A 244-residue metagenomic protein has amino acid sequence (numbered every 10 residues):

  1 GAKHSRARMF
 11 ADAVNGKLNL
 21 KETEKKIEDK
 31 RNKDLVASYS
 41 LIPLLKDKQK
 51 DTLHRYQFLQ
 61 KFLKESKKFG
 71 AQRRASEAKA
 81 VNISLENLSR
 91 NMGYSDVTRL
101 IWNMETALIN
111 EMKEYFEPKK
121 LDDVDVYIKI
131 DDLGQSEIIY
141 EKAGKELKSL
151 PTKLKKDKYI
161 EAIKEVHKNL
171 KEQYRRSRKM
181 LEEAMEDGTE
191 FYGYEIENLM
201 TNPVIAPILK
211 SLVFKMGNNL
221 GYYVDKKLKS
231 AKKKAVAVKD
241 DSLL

Functional and structural regions predicted by a protein language model:
G1-Q49, L53-L244: Non-catalytic terminal/accessory regions
